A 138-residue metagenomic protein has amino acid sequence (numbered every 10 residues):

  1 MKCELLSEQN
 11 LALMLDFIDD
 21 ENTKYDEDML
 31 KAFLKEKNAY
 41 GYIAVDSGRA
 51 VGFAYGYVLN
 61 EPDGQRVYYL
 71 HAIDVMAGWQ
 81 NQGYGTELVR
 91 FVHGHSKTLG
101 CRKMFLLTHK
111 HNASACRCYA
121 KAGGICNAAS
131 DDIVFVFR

Functional and structural regions predicted by a protein language model:
M1-Q65, H71, R90, D132: Acetyl-CoA-dependent GNAT
F53, H109-K110: Short amphipathic helical patch at the helix-1/turn junction of helix-turn-helix
M76-Q82, K110-H111: Active-site acidic-Proline motif in GNAT/NAT acetyltransferases
W79, G83-F91: Conserved acetyl-CoA pyrophosphate-binding loop and the N-cap/start of the following alpha-helix in GNAT-like
T86, K110-I133, F137: Conserved active-site alpha-helix within GNAT-family acetyltransferase domains
S96-L107: Conserved GNAT acetyl-CoA-binding A-motif
